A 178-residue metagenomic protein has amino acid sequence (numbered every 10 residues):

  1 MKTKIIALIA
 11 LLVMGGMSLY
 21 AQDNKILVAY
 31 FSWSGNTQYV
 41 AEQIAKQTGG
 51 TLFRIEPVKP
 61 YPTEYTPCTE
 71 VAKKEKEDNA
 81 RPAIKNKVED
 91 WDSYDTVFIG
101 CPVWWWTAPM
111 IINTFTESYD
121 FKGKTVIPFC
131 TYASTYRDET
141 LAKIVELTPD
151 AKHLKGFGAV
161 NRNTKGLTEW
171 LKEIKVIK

Functional and structural regions predicted by a protein language model:
M1-I5: Positively charged n-region of N-terminal signal peptides that target proteins for export
I9, V13-V58, E70-K178: FMN-binding flavodoxin-like domain, especially the glycine-rich phosphate-binding loop
P62-E70: Hydrolase active-site cap/lid region
